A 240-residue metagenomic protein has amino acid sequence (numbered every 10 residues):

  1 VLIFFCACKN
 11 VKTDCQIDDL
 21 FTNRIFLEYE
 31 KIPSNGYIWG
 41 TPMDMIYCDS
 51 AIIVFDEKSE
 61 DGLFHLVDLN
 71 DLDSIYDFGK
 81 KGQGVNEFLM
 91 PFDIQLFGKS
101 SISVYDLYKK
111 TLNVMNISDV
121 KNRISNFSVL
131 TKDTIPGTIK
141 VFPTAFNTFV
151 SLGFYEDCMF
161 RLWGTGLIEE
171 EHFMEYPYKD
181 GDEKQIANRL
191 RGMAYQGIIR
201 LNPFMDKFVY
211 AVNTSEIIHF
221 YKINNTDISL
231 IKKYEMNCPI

Functional and structural regions predicted by a protein language model:
F4-A7: C-terminal motif of bacterial Sec signal peptides marking the signal peptidase cleavage site
C15-W39: A short helix->beta-strand "capping" segment at the edge of beta-propeller domains
R24-I32, D73-G82, N122-T134, E169-D180 (+1 more regions): Beta-propeller fold detector
K31-L63: Beta-strand-rich domains and repeat architectures in extracellular enzymes and scaffolds, especially beta-propellers
P42-I46, F92-F97, I139-F146, R189-M205: Structural signature of eukaryotic scaffold interfaces centered on beta-propeller domains
I46-E57, D93-L107, N113, F146-F154 (+2 more regions): Short beta-strand elements that form the blades of beta-propeller/WD-repeat-like and other beta-sheet-rich scaffold
D73-Y108, S128-I135: Blade-loop segments of beta-propeller domains
L107-G153, C158: Asp-box/WD-like beta-propeller blade repeats and closely related beta-sheet repeat scaffolds
